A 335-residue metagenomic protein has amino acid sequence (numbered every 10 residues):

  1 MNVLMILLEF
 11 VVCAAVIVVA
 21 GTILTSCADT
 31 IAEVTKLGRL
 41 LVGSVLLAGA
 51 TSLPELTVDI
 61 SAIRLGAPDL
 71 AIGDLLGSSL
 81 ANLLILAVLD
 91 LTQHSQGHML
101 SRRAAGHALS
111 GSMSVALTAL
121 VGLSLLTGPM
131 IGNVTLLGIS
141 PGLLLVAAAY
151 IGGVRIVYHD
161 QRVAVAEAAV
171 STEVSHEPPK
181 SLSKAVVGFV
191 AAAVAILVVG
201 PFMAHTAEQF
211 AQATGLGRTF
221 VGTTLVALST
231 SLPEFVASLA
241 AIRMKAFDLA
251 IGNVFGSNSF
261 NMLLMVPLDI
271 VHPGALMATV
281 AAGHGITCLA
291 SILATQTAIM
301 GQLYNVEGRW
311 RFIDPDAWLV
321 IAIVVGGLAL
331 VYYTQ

Functional and structural regions predicted by a protein language model:
M1-Q335: Hydrophobic alpha-helical segments, chiefly the membrane-spanning helices and signal/signal-anchor peptides
